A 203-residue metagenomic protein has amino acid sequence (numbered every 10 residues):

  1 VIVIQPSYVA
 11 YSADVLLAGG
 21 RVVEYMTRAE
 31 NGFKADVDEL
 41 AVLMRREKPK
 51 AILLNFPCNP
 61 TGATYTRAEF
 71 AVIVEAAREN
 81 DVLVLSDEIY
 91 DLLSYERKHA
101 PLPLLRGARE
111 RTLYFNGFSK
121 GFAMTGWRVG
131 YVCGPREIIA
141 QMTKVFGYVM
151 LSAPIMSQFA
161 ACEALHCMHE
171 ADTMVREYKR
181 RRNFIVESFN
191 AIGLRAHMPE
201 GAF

Functional and structural regions predicted by a protein language model:
V1-V15: Conserved PLP-anchoring active-site segment centered on the Schiff-base-forming lysine
V3, E24, L53, V84-S86 (+3 more regions): Hydrophobic residues in well-ordered beta-strands that form the structural core
L17-V22: A short helix-loop-beta submotif of the ANL/AMP-binding
V23, T27-E96: Active-site phosphate-binding strand-loop segment of PLP-dependent enzymes
I52, D87, T112-F115, G130 (+1 more regions): Structural scaffold positions in well-ordered secondary structure
L105-Q141, M156: Active-site PLP attachment segment
M142-V149, A164-E187: Structural signature of PLP-dependent enzymes
Q158, C162, Y178-V186, A196-F203: Conserved glycine-rich beta-strand-loop-beta hairpin in the small C-terminal domain of fold type I
